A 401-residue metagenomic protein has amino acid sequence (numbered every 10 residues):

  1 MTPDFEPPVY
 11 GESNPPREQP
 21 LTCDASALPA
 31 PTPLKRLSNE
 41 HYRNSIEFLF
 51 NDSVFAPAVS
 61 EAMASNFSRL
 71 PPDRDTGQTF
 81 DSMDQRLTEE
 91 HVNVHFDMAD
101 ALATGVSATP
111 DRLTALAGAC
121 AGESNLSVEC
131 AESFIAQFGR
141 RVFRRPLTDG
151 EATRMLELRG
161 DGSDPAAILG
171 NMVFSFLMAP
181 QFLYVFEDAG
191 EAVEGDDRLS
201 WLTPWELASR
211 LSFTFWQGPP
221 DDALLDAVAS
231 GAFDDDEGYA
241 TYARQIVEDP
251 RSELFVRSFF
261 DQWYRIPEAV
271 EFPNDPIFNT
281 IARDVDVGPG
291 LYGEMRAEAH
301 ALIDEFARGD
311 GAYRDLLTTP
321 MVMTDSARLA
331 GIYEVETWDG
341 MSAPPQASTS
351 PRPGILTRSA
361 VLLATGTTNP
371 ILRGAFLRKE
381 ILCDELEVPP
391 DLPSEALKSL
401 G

Functional and structural regions predicted by a protein language model:
M1-G401: Low-complexity, glycine/serine/threonine/alanine-rich intrinsically disordered linker and propeptide segments
